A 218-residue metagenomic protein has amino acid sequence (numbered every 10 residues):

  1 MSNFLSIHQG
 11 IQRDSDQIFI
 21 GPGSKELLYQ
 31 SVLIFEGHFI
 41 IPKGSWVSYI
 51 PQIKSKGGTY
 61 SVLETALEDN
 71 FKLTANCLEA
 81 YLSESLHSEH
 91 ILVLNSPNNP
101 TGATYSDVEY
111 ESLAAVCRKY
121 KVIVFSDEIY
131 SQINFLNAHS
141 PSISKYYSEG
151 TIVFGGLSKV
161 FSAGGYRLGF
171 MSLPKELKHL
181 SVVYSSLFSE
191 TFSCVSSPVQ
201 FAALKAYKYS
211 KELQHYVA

Functional and structural regions predicted by a protein language model:
M1-G21: Conserved N-terminal alpha-helix of the aminotransferase class I/II PLP-enzyme fold
D14-H38, R167-G169: Conserved beta-loop-alpha segment that forms the PLP phosphate-binding cup at the N-terminus of a helix
I34-I53: Conserved PLP-anchoring active-site segment centered on the Schiff-base-forming lysine
I41, V62, V124-S126: Hydrophobic residues in well-ordered beta-strands that form the structural core
G58, K119-V122, E149: A short helix->loop->beta-strand "cap" motif at the edges of active sites that frequently abuts
L67-A138: Active-site phosphate-binding strand-loop segment of PLP-dependent enzymes
K145, G150-A218: Conserved core segment of the aminotransferase class I/II
